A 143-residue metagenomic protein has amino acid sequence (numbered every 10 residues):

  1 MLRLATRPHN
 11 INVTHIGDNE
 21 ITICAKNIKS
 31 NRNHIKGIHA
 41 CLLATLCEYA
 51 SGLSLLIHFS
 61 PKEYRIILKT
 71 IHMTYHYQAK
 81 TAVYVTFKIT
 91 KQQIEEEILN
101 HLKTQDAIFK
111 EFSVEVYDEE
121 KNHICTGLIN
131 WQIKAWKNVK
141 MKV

Functional and structural regions predicted by a protein language model:
M1-R7: N-terminal intrinsically disordered, cationic/polar leader segments that include organellar targeting peptides
R7, I67, V83, I108-F112 (+1 more regions): Hydrophobic core residues within well-ordered beta-strands of beta-rich domains
R7-I38: Catalytic strand-loop segment that frames the active site of acyl-thioester-processing enzymes
R7-N12, K69-T74, E97-L99: Short structured motifs
H15-E20, H76-A82, Y117-N122: A short, structured loop/turn motif at beta-sheet edges
S30-S51, E63-Y64: Hot-dog-fold acyl-thioester-processing enzymes
S54-Q93: Hydrophobic beta-strand-centered segment that forms part of the acyl-chain substrate-binding groove
T90-V143: HotDog/MaoC-like acyl-thioester-processing domains
